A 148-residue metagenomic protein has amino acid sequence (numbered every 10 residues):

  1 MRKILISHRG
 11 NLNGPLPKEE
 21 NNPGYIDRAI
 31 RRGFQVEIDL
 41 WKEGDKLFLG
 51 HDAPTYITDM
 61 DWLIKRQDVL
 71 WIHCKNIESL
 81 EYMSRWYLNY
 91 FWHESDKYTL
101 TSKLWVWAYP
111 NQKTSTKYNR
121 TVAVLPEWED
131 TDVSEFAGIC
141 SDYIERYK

Functional and structural regions predicted by a protein language model:
M1-K148: Phosphate-group recognition and catalysis centered on beta-loop-alpha active-site segments
